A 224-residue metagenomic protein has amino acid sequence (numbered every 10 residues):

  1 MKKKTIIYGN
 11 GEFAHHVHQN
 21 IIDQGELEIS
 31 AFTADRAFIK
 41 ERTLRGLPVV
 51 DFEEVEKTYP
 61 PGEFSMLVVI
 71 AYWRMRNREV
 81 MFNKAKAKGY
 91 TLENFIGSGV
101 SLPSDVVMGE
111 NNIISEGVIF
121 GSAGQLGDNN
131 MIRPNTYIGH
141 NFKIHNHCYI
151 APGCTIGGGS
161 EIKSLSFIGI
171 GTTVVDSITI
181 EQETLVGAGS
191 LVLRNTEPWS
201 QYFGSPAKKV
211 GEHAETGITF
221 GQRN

Functional and structural regions predicted by a protein language model:
M1-P60: Hydrophobic, well-ordered beta-alpha structural blocks that scaffold small-molecule cofactor pockets
N10, A34-D35, A71, G97 (+1 more regions): Cofactor-binding loop segments of dinucleotide-utilizing enzymes, especially the Rossmann-like FAD- and NAD(P)+-binding
H15, Q19, E79, R194 (+1 more regions): Alpha-helical elements of the RecA-like P-loop NTPase motor core of helicases
S30, F64-S65, E110, S164: Conserved acidic residues
K40-S101: Phosphate-bearing ligand-interacting subdomains that bind or position ATP/ADP/UDP/GDP/NAD(P) or nucleotide-linked
L47-D51, N111-I113, T219-F220: Short, hinge-like loop/turn segments at secondary-structure boundaries
N94-V210: Structural signal for interior beta-strand "rungs" in well-ordered beta-sheet cores of soluble enzyme domains
G204-N224: …primarily DNA-binding HTH/wHTH and HhH modules…
